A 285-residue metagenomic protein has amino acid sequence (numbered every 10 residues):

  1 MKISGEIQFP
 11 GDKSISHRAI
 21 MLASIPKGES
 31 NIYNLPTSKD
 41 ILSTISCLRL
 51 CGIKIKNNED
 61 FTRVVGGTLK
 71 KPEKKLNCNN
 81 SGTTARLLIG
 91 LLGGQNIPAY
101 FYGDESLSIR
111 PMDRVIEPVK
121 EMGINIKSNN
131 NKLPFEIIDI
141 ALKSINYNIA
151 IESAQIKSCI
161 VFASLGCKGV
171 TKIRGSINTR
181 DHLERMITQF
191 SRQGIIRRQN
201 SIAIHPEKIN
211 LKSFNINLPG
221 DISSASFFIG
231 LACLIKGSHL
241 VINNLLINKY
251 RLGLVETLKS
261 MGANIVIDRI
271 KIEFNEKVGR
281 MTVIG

Functional and structural regions predicted by a protein language model:
M1-G285: Structural preference for solvent-exposed beta-strand-turn elements and adjacent flexible terminal/loop segments within
